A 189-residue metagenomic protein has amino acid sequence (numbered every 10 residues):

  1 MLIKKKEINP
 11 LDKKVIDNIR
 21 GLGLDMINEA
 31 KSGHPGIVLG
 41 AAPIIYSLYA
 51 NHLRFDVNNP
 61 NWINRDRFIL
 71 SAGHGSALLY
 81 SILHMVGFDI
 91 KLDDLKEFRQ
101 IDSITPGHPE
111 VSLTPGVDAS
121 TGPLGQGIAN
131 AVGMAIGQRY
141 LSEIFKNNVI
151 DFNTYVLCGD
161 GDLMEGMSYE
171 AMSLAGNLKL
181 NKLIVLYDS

Functional and structural regions predicted by a protein language model:
M1-D12: Basic/polar N-terminal segments that are highly enriched at the extreme N-terminus, encompassing both cleavable
D12-I16, A72: Generic alpha-helical segment signature
I16-S32: N-terminal capping segment at the start of a domain
G33-V38: Flexible, glycine/charged-enriched surface loops at secondary-structure junctions
A41-L178: Cofactor-binding active-site loop characterized by glycine-rich and histidine/acidic residues
N177-S189: A short, conserved beta-to-alpha structural element at the edge of catalytic cores that scaffolds binding
